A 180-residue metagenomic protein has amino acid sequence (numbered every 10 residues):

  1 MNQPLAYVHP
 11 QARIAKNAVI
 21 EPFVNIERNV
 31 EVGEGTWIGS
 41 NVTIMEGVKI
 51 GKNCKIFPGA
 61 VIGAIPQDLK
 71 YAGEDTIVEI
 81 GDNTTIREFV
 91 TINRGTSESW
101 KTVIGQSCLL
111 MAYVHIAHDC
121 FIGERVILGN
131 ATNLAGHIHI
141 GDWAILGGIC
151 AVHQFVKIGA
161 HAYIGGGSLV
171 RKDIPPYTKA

Functional and structural regions predicted by a protein language model:
N2-A180: Structural signal for interior beta-strand "rungs" in well-ordered beta-sheet cores of soluble enzyme domains
